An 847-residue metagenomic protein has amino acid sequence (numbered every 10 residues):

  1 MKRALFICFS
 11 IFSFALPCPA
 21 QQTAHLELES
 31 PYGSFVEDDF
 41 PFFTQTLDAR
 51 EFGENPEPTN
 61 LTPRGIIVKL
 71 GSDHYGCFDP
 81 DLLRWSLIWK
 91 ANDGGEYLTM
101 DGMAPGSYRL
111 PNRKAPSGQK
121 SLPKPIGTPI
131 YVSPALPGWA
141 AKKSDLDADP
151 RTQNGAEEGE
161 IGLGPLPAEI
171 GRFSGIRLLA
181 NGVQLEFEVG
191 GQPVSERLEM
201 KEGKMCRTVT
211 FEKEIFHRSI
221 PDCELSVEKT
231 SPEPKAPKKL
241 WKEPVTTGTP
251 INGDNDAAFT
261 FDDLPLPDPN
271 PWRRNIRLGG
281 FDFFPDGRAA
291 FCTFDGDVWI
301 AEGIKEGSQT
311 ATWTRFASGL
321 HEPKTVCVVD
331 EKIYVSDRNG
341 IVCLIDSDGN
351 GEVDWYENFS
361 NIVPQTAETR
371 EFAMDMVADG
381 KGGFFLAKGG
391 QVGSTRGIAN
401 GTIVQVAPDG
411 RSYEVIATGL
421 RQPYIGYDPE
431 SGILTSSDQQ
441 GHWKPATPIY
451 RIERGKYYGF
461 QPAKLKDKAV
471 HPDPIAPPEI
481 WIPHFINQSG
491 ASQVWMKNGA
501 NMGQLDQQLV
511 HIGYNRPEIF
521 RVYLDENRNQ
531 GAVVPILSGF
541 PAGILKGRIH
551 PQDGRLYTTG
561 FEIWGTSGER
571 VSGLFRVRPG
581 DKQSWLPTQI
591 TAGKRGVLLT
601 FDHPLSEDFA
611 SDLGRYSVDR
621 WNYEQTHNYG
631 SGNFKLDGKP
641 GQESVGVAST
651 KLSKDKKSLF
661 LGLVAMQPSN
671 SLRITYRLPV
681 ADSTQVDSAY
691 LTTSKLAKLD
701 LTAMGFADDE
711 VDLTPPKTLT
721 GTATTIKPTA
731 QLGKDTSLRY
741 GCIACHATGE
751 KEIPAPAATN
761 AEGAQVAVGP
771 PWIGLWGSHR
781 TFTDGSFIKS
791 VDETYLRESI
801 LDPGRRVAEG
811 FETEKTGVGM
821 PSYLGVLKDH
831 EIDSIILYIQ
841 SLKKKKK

Functional and structural regions predicted by a protein language model:
Q21-R197, K204: Beta-strand-rich N-terminal accessory domains
G171, L178-C206, G580-E607, G614: Surface beta-strand/loop "capping" patches
E212-E243: Extended acidic/polar, glycine-enriched regions that form or flank non-catalytic beta-rich accessory modules
E233-T600, E607: Beta-propeller domains with acidic blade repeats across secreted/periplasmic ectodomains and cytosolic WD/CNH propellers
K332-I333, A665, L719, T816-K847: C-terminal capping alpha-helices of c-type cytochrome domains
H442, K734-S790, D802-K815, S841-K847: Periplasmic/extracellular electron-transfer cofactor-ligation site, primarily the c-type cytochrome heme-c attachment
D581-W585, S606, T675-G721: Acidic, Ser/Thr/Gly/Pro-rich low-complexity segments and short DxT(G/T)-type signature motifs
P604-S649, T675-P679, D687-T692: Short, surface-exposed alpha-helix to beta-strand junction/turn motifs within ectodomains of secreted and cell-envelope
